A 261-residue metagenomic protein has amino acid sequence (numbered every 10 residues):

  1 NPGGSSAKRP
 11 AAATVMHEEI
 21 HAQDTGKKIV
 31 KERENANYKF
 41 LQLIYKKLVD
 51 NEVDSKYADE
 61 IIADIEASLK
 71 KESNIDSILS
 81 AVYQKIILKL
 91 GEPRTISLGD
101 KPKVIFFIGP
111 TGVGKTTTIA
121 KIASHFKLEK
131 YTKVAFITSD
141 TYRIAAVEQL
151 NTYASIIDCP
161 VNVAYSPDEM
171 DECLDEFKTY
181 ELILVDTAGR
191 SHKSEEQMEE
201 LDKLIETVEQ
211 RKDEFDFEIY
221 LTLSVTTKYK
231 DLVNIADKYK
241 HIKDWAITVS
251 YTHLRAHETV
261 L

Functional and structural regions predicted by a protein language model:
N1-E92, K101: Non-catalytic terminal/linker segments enriched in charged/polar, low-complexity residues
G114: Conserved glycine(s) of the Walker
T118: Hydrophobic positions on the alpha1 helix immediately C-terminal to the Walker A/P-loop
H125-I137, T141-A164: P-loop NTPase switch/communication element
T138, D158-S166, L182-Q197: Switch II (G3) loop of P-loop NTPases
E199-V225: Inter-motif core of Ras-like GTPase G domains
E214-L223, H241-Y251: Conserved beta-strand/loop subsegment of P-loop NTPase cores
H253-L261: Single conserved hydrophobic/aromatic residue that forms the stacking wall/gate of nucleotide- or nucleobase-binding
